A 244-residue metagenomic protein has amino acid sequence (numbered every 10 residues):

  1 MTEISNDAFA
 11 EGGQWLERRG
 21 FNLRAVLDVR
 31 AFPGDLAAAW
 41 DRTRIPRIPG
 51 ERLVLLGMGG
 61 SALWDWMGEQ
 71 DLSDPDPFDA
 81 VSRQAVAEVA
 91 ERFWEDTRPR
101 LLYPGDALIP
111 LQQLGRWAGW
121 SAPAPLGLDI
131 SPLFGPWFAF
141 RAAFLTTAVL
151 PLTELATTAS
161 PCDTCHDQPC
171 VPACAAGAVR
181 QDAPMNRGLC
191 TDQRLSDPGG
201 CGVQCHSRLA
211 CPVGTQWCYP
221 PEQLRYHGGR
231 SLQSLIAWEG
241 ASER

Functional and structural regions predicted by a protein language model:
M1-A87: Non-catalytic, usually N-terminal nucleic-acid engagement modules in DNA/RNA processing proteins
L53, W64, D74-R244: Catalytic cores of enzyme domains
